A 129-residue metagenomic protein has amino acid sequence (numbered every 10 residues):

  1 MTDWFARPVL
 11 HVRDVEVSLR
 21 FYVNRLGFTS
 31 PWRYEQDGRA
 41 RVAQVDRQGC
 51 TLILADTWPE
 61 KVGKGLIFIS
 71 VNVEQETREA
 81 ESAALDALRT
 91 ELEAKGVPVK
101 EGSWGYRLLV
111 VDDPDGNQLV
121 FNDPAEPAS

Functional and structural regions predicted by a protein language model:
W4-P8, G63-I67: Short amphipathic alpha-helical segments
V9-T51: Core segments of cupin and vicinal oxygen chelate
V12-E16, I67-Q118, D123: Vicinal oxygen chelate
D37-R41, K61-G63, W104-R107: Short acidic/glycine-enriched loop/turn segments that link adjacent beta-strands
Q48-L52, P59-K61, N72-E76, L85: Short, charged/polar surface micro-motifs in flexible loops or helix N-caps
E60, P124-A128: A short acidic/small-residue loop/turn micro-motif
